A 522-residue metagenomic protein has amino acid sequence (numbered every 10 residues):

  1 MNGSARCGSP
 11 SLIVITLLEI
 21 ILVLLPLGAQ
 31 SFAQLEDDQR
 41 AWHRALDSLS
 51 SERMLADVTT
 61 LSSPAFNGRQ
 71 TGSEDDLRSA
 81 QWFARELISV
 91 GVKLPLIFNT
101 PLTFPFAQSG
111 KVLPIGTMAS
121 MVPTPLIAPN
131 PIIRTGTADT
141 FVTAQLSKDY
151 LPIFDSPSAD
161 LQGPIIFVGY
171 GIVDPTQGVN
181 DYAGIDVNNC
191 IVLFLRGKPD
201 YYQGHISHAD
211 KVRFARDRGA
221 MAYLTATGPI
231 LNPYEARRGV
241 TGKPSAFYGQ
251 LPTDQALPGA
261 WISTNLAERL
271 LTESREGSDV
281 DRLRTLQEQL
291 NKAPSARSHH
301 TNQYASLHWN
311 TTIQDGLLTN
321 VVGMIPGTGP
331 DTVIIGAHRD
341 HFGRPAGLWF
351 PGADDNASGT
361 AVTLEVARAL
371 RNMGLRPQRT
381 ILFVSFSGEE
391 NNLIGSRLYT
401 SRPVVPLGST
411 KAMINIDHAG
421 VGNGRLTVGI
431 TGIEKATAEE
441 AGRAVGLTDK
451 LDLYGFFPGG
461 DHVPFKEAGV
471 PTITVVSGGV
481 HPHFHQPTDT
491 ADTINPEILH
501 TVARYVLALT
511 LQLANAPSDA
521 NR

Functional and structural regions predicted by a protein language model:
V14-L27: Bacterial N-terminal signal peptides
S31-I97, E273, I325-P326: N-terminal hydrophobic or amphipathic helices/low-complexity stretches enriched in small/hydrophobic/Pro/Gly
D37-W42, P125, A144-V179, P252-G352 (+2 more regions): Soluble metallo-hydrolase cores and metallopeptidase-like ectodomains found primarily in the secretory/periplasmic
P64-I191, G197-P199, I313, L317-N320: Noncatalytic luminal/extracellular "stalk/propeptide" segments of secretory-pathway proteins
F141-P258, F350, R368, D449-L451: Extracellular/luminal Protease-associated
T143, Y248-G249, Q255-V280, T328-P330 (+1 more regions): Metal-dependent peptidase/peptidase-like ectodomains
P199-Y201, H208-F214, L317, H341-A441: Acidic/histidine-rich catalytic neighborhood of metal-dependent amide-processing enzymes
R368, I381, P482-R522: His/Asp/Glu-rich mid-to-C-terminal helical/loop segments that flank catalytic regions of hydrolases
